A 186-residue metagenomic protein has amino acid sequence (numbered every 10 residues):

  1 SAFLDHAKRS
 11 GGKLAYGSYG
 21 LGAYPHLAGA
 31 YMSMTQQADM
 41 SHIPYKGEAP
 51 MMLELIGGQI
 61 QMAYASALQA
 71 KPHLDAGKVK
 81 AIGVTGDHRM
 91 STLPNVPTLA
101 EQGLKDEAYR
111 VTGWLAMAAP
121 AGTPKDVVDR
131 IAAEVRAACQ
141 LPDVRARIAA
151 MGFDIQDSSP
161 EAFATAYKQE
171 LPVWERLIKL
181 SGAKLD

Functional and structural regions predicted by a protein language model:
S1-P50, L99-L104, W114-R147: Hinge/capping helix and adjacent helix->loop/strand transition within the periplasmic-binding protein
G11-G12, L55, I60, V79: Short, high-confidence coil segments that cap the C-terminus of an alpha-helix and link into the following beta-strand
H26, Y31-T35, M62-P97, E175: A ligand-binding cleft/hinge motif common to bilobed small-molecule-binding domains
Q36-A38, K125-D186: An extracytoplasmic/periplasmic, membrane-proximal ligand-sensing/linker region
M40, V79-I82, V96-P97, G113-M117 (+1 more regions): Small-molecule pocket liners
I43-L53, S66-Q69, E161: Short helix-initiation/N-cap motifs at beta->coil->alpha
P44, G58-Q59, K78, G103 (+3 more regions): Conserved functional loop/turn residues at catalytic and ligand-binding sites
L74-D75, Y109-G113: Short Pro/Gly-enriched coil loops immediately N-terminal to beta-strands
